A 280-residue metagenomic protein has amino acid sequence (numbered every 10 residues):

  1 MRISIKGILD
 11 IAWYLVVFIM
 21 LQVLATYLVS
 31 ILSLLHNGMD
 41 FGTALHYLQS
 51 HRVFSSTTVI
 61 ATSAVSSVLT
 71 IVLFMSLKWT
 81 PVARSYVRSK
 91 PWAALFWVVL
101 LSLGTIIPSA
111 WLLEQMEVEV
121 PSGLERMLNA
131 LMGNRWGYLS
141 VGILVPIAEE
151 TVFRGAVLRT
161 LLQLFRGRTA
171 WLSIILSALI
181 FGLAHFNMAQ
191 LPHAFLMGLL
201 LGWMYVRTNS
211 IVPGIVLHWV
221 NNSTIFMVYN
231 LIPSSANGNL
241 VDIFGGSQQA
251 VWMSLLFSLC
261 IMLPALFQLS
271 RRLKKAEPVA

Functional and structural regions predicted by a protein language model:
I8-V16, I60, L95-V99, R135 (+6 more regions): Hydrophobic alpha-helical transmembrane segments
F18-L77, F96-W97, M253-F257: Alpha-helical transmembrane segments in multi-pass membrane proteins
I19, V23-I31, Q190-S247: Functionally important transmembrane alpha-helices
L32, M39-F54, W79-A148, A156-Q163 (+2 more regions): Juxtamembrane helix-loop-helix connectors linking adjacent transmembrane helices in multi-pass membrane enzymes
S50, W219-A280: C-terminal membrane module of polytopic membrane proteins
V72-V82, M204-T208, L263-L273: Structural signal for the C-terminal ends of transmembrane alpha-helices and the immediately following loop
L144, L176-I180, V216, V220: Hydrophobic residues within alpha-helical transmembrane segments of multi-pass solute transporters/permease subunits
A148-L176, W203-S210: Membrane-interface helix/loop boundary segments of multi-pass membrane proteins
